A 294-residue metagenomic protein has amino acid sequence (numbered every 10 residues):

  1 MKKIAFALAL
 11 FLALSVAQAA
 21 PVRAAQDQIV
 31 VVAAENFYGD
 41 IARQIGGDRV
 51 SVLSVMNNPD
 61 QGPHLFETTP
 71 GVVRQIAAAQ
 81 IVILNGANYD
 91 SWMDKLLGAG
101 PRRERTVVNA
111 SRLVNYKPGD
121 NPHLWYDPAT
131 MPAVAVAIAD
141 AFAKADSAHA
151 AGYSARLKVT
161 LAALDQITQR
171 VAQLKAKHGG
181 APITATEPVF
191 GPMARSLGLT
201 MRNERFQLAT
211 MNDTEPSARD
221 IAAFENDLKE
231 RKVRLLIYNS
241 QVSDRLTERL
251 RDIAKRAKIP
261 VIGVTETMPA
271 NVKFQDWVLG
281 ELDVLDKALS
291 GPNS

Functional and structural regions predicted by a protein language model:
I4-A5, A20: Residue-level detector of intrinsically disordered/flexible regions characterized by low predicted structural confidence
A5-S15: Bacterial N-terminal signal peptides
A20-S294: Extracytoplasmic metal-acquisition and chelation regions
